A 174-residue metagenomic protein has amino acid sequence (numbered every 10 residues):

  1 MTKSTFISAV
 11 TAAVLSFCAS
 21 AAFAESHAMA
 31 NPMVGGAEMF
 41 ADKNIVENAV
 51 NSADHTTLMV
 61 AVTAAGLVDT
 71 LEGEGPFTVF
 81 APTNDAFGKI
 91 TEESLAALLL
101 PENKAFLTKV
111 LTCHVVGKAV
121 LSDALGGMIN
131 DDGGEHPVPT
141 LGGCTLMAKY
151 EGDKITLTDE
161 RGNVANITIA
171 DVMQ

Functional and structural regions predicted by a protein language model:
M1-E25: Gram-negative bacterial Sec-dependent N-terminal signal peptides
S4, F23-Q174: Mature, structured domains of secreted/extracytosolic soluble proteins
